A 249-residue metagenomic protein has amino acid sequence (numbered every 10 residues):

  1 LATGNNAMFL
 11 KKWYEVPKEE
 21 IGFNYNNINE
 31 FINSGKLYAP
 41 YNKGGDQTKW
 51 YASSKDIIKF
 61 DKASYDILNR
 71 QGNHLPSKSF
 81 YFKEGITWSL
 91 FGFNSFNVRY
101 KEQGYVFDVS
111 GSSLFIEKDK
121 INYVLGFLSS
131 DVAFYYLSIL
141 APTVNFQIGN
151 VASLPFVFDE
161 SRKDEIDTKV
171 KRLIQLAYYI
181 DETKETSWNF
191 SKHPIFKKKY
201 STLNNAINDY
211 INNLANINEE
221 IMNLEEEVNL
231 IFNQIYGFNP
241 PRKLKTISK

Functional and structural regions predicted by a protein language model:
L1-R172, E182, T186: Polybasic, glycine- and aromatic-enriched phosphate-binding surface used to engage nucleic acids
P155-K249: Non-catalytic DNA-recognition/assembly elements of restriction-modification systems
